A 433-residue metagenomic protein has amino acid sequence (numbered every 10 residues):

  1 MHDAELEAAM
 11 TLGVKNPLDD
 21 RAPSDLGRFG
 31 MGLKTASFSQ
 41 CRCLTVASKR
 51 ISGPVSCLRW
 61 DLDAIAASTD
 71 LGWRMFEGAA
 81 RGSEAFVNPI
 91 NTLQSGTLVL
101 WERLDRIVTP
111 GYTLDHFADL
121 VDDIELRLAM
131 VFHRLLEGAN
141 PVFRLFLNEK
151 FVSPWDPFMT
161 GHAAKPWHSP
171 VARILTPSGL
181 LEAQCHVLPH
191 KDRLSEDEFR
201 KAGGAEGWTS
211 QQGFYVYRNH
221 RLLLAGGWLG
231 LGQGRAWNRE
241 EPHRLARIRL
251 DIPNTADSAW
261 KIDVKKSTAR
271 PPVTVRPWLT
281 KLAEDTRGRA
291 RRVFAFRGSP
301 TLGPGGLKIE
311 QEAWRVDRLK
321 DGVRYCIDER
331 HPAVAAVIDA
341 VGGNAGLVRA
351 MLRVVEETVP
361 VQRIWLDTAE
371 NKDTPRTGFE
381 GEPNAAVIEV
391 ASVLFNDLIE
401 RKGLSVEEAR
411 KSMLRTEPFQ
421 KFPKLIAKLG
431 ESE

Functional and structural regions predicted by a protein language model:
M1-R21: Conserved beta-strand-loop-beta-strand hairpin that lines the nucleotide-binding pocket of ATP/GTP-utilizing enzymes
D3, G53-S56, A259-K261: Switch/connector loops and helix/strand junctions flanking conserved nucleotide-binding motifs in nucleotide-processing
V14-K15, L104-R106, I252-D257: Short connector loops/turns at beta-strand edges and beta->alpha or beta->beta junctions
K15, C41-R42, V46, D285 (+1 more regions): Short, well-ordered loop/turn and helix-capping segments at boundaries between secondary-structure elements and domains
D19-E137, P141-L147: GHKL-type ATPase core
L120, P154-D156, A163-E433: Charged regulatory segments coupled to nucleotide-binding catalytic modules in large multidomain enzymes
L147-P154: Short acidic beta-strand-loop surface patches of small beta-rich interaction domains
